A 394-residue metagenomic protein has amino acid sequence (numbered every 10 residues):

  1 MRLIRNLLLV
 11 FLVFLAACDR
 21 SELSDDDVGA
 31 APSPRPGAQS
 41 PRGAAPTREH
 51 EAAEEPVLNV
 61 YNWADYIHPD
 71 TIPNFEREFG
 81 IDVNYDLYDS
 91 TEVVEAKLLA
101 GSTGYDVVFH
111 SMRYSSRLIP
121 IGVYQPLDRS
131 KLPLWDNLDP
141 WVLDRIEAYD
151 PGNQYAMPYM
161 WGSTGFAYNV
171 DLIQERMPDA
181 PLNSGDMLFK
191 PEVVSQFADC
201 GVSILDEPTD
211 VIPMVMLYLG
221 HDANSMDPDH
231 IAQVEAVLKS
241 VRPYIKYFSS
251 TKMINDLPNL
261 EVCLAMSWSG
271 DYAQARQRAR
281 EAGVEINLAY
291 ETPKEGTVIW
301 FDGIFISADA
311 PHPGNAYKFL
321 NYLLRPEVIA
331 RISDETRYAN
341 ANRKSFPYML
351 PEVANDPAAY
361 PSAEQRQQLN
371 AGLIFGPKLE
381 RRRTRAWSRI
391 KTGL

Functional and structural regions predicted by a protein language model:
F14-A17: C-terminal motif of bacterial Sec signal peptides marking the signal peptidase cleavage site
D19-D26: Bacterial lipoprotein signal-peptidase II cleavage site
V28-G37, P41-L118: Early extracytoplasmic/lumenal segment of secretory-pathway proteins
F109-Y244, S249-P258: Extracytoplasmic ligand-binding site segments that recognize negatively charged/polar headgroups
A167-L172, L217-G220, W300-H312, R331: A bilobed periplasmic-binding-protein/Venus flytrap-type ligand-binding module shared by bacterial periplasmic
I231-S240, K246, V284-F305, A354: Periplasmic-binding protein-like
N255, A363-L394: Conserved C-terminal helix/tail region of periplasmic/extracytoplasmic solute-binding proteins
S307-Q368: Mature extracytoplasmic/periplasmic domains
